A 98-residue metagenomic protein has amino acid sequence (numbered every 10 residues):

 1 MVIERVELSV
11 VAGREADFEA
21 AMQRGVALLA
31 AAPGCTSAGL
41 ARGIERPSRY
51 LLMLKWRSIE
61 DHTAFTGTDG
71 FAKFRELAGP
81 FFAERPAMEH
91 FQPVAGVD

Functional and structural regions predicted by a protein language model:
M1-V2, A16-D17, P33-C35: Short, flexible segments with low predicted structural confidence
V2-S9, G39-T66: Short, well-ordered beta-strand segments in beta-rich or mixed alpha/beta enzyme and ligand-binding folds
S9-E19: Short, surface-exposed ligand-recognition loops at beta-strand->loop->(often short) alpha-helix junctions that present
V11-G13, I59, P93: Generic structural motif
A16, E60-H62, G96-D98: Residue-level signal for secondary-structure boundary sites
D17, L29, A38, G43: Short, electropositive, low-hydrophobicity segments enriched in small/polar residues
R24-T36, K55-E89: An amphipathic, aromatic/His-enriched active-site/gating alpha helix that lines ligand/cofactor pockets
G39-R46, L51, E76-D98: Glycine-rich beta-strand-turn "strand-cap" elements at beta-sheet edges
